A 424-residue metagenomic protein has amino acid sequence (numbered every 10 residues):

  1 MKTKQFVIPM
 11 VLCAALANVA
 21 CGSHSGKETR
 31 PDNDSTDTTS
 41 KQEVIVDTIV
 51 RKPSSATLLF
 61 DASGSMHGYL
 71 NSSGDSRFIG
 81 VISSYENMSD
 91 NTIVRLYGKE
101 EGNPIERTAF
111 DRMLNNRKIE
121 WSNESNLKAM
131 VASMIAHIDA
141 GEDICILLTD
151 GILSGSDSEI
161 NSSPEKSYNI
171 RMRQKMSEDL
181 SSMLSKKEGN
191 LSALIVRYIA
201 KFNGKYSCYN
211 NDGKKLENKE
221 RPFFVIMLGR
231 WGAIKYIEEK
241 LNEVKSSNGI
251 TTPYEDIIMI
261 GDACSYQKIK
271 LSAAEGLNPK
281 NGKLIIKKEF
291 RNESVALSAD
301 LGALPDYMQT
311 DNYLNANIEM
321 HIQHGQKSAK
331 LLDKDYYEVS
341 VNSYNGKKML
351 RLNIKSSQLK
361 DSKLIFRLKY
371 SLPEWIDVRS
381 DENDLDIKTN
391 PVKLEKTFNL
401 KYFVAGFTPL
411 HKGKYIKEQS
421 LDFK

Functional and structural regions predicted by a protein language model:
M1-V19: Sec-dependent bacterial lipoprotein signal peptides
C21-T57, G64-Y69, Y415-K424: Acidic, polar low-complexity linker/tail segments
G26-P31, M66-N71, G102-T108, L153-P164 (+2 more regions): Extracytoplasmic/secreted cell-surface and envelope-processing proteins
D47-I105, E142-T149, S192-I195: Von Willebrand factor
E100-I144, L153-S154: Von Willebrand factor
I152-E220: VWA/integrin I-like adhesion module and closely mimicked acidic/polar interface patches used
S192-D333: Acidic, serine/threonine- and glycine-rich low-complexity intrinsically disordered segments that serve as flexible
K268-K424: Extended non-globular C-terminal regions
